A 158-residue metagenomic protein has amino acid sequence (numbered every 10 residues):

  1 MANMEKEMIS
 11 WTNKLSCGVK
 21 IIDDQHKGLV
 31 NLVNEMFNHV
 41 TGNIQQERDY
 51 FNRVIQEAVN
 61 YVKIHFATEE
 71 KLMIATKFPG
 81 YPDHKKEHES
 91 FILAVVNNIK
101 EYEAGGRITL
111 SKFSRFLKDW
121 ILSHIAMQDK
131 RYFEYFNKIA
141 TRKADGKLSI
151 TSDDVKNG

Functional and structural regions predicted by a protein language model:
M1-G158: Small-residue-biased structural context
